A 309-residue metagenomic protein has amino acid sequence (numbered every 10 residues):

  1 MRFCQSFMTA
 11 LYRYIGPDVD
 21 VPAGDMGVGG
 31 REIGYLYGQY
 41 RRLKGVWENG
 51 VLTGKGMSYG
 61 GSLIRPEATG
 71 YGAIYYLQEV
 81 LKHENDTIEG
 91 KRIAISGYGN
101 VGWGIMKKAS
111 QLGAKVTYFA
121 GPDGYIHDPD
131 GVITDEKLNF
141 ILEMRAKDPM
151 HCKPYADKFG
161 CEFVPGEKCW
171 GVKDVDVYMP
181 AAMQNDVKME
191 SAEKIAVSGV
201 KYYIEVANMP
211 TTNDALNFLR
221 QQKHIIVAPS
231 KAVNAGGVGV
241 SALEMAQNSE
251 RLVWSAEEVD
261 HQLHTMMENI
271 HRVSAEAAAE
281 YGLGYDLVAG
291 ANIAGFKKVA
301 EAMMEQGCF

Functional and structural regions predicted by a protein language model:
M1-E89: Glycine/serine-rich phosphate-binding loop and adjoining beta1-alpha1 elements at the start of nucleotide-handling
M1-Y12, I33-Y37, Y71-Q78, M106-S110 (+9 more regions): Predominant activation on well-ordered alpha-helical scaffold segments within soluble catalytic domains
Q5-P17, G38-V46, Q78-D86, S110-K115 (+7 more regions): Generic secondary-structure signature for well-ordered alpha-helical cores
V19-G24, V46-L52, Y118-G121, F163-P165 (+4 more regions): General beta-strand structural signal in soluble alpha/beta enzymes
P22-I33, T53-G56, K91-N100, D123 (+1 more regions): A glycine-rich phosphate-binding loop feature that marks nucleotide/adenosyl-phosphate handling sites
G56, G61-E67, Y71-D174: Glycine-rich phosphate/diphosphate-binding loop of Rossmann-like nucleotide-binding domains
G124-V227, A232: Rossmann-like adenosine-cofactor binding region
A196-F309: Adenosine-phosphate binding glycine-rich loop
